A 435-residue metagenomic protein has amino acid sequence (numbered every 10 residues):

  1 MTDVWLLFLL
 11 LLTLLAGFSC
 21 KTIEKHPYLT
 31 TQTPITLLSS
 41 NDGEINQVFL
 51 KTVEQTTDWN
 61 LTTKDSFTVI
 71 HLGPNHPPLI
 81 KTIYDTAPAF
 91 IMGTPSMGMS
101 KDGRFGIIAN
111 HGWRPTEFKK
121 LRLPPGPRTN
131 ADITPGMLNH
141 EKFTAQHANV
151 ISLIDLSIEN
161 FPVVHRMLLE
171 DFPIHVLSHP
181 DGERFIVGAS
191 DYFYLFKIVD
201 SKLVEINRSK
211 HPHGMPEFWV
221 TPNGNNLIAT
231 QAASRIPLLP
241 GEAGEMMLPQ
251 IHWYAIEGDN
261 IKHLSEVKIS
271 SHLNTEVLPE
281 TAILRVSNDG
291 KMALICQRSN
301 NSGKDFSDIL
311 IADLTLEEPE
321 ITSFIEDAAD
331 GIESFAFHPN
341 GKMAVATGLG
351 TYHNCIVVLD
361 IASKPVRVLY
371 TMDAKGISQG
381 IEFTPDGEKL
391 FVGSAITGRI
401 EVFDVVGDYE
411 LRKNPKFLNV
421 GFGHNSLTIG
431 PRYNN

Functional and structural regions predicted by a protein language model:
M1-L7: Positively charged n-region of N-terminal signal peptides that target proteins for export
L7-G17: Bacterial N-terminal signal peptides
T22-N435: Predominantly soluble domains enriched in secretory-pathway, periplasmic, or organellar proteins
